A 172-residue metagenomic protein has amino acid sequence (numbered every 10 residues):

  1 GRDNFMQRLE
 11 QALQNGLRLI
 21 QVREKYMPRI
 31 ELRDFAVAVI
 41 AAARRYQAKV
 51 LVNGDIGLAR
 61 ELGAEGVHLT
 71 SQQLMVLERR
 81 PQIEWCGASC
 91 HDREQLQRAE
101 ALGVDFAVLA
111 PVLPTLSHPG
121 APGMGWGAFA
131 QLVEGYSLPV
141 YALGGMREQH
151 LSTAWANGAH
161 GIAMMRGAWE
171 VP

Functional and structural regions predicted by a protein language model:
G1-L13, G54-G57, H91-R98, R147-S152: Short, acidic/polar
E10-R23: Catalytic domains of carbohydrate-active enzymes, especially glycoside hydrolases
N15, L62, L102, G135 (+1 more regions): Structural motif
R18-Q21, K49-L51, E65-H68, W85-G87 (+3 more regions): Structural preference for beta-strand elements that scaffold enzyme active sites
I20, A59, A99, A107 (+3 more regions): Conserved, mostly hydrophobic/aromatic
Q21-E31, P111-H118: Glycine-rich, proline-tolerant flexible connector loops at the mouths of alpha/beta enzymes
L32-G54, S71-L74, E78-D92, P122-E148: Alpha-helix-loop-beta-strand connector modules within alpha/beta enzyme cores
L69-R79, F106-G120, G145-P172: Glycine-rich phosphate-binding active-site loops on the catalytic face of alpha/beta enzymes
